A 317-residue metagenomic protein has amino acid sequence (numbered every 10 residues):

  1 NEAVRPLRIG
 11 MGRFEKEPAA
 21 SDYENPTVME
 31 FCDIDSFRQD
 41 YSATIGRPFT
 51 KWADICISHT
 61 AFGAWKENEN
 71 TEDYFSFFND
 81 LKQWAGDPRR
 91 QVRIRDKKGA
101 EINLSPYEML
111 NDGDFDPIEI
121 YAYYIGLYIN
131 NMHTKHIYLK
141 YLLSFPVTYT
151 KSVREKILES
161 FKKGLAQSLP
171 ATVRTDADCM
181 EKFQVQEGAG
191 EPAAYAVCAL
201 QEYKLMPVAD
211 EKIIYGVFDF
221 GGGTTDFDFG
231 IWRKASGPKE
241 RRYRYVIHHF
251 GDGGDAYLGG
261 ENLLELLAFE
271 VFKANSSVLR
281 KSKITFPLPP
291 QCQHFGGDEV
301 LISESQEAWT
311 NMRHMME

Functional and structural regions predicted by a protein language model:
N1-V4, W65, T71-R93, L200-I247: Gly/Thr-rich phosphate-binding beta-strand-loop-beta motif of the actin/hexokinase/Hsp70
V4-N79, V147, G230-E317: Phosphate-binding glycine-rich/basic clefts of nucleotide- and phosphate-handling proteins, predominantly
Y23-T27, F183, K212-I213, T225: Short glycine-/polar-rich loops that comprise or flank the Walker A/P-loop and associated switch/sensor motifs
G86, Q91-G216: Nucleotide/phosphate-binding catalytic cleft detector across ATP-hydrolyzing and phosphate-transferring enzymes
G164-R174, G221, A308-M316: Short, surface-exposed, charge-dense and proline/glycine-enriched linear segments
E191-A194, G223-T224, G259-G260: Conserved A3 ("GATE") glycine/threonine-rich loop of ANL adenylate-forming enzymes
